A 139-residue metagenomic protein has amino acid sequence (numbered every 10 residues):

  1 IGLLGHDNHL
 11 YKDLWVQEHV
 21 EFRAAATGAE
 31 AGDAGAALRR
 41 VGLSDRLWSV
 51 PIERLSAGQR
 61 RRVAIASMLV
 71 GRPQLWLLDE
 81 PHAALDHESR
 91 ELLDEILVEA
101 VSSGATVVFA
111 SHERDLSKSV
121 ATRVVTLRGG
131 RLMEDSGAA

Functional and structural regions predicted by a protein language model:
D7, L14-A26: Q-loop/switch helix immediately C-terminal to the Walker
E21, G32-L47: Conserved ABC ATPase "signature" region
P51-L55: Conserved ABC ATPase signature
I65: Hydrophobic anchor residue at the start of the ABC signature
M68-L69: ABC ATPase C-loop
W76-D79: Catalytic Walker B motif of ABC-type/P-loop ATPase nucleotide-binding domains
H87-E88: Helix N-cap at the start of a conserved alpha-helix in ABC-type nucleotide-binding domains
S111-H112: H-loop/switch region of ABC-family ATPase nucleotide-binding domains
